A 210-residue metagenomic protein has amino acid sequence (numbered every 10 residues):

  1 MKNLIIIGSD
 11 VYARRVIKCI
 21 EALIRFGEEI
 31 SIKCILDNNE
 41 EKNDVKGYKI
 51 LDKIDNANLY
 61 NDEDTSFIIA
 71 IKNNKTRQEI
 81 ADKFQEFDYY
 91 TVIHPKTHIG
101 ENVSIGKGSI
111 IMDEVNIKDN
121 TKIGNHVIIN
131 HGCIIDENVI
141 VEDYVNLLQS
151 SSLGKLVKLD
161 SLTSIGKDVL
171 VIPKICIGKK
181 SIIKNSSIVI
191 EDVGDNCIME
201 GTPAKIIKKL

Functional and structural regions predicted by a protein language model:
K2-I20: Glycine-rich adenosine-cofactor-binding loop
K2-L4, I32-K33, E63-I68: Short active-site oxyanion
I6-I7, L36, A70, K184: Short hydrophobic segments within beta-strands
V11-R14, K75-T76, I188: Short alpha-helical
Y12, E41, K205: Conserved Rossmann-like nucleotide-cofactor binding loop
R25-D44: NAD(P)-binding Rossmann-fold cofactor-contacting core
E40-H98: Phosphate-bearing ligand-interacting subdomains that bind or position ATP/ADP/UDP/GDP/NAD(P) or nucleotide-linked
T91-E200, A204-I207: Structural signal for interior beta-strand "rungs" in well-ordered beta-sheet cores of soluble enzyme domains
